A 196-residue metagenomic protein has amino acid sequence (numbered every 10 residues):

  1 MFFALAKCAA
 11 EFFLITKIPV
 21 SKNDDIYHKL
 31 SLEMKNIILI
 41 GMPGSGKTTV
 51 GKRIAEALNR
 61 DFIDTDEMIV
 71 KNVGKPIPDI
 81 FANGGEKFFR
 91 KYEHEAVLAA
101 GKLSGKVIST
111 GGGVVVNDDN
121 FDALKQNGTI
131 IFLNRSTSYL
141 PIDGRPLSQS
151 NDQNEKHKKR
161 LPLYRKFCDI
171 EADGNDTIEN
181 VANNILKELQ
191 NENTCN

Functional and structural regions predicted by a protein language model:
M1-E33, G174: Adenosine-phosphate binding glycine-rich loop
L39: Hydrophobic anchor at the beta1->P-loop junction of P-loop NTPases
M42: P-loop (Walker A) phosphate-binding loop of NTP-binding proteins
T48: Walker A/P-loop
E67-V115, D119-K125: ATP-dependent small-molecule kinase phosphotransfer cores that center on conserved nucleotide phosphate-binding segments
N127-L163, F167: A glycine- and Lys/Arg-enriched "phosphate-lid" helix/loop adjacent to the NTP-binding pocket of small-molecule kinases
C168-N183: Phosphate-binding beta-loop-alpha motif at adenosine-nucleotide cofactor sites
